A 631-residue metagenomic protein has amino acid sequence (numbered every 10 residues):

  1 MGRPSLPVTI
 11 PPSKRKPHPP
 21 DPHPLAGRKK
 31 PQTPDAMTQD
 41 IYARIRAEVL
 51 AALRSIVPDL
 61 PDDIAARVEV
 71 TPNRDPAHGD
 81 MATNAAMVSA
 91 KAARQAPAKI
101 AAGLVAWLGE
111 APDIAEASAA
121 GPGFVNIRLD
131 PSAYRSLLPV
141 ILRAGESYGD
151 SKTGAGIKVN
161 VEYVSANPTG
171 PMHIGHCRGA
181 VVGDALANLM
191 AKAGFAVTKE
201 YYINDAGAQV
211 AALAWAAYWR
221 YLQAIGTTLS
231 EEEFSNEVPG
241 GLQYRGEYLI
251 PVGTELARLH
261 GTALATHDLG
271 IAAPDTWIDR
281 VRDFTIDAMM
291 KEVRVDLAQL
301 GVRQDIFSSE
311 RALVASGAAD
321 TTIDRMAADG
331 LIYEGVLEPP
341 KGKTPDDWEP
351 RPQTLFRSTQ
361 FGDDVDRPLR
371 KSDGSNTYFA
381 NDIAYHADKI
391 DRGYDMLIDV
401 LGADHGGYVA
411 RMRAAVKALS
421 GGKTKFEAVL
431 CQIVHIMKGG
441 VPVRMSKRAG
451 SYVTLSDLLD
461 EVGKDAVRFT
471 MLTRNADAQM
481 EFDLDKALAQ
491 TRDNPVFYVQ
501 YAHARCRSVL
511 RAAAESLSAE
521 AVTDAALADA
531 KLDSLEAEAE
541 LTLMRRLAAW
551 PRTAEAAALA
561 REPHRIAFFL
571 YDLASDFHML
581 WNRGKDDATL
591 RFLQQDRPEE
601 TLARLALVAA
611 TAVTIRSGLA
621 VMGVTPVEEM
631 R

Functional and structural regions predicted by a protein language model:
M1, V8-I10, M37: Short hydrophobic transmembrane-like helices used for membrane targeting/insertion
P11, R15-P17, K30-P31: N-terminal cationic leader/targeting segments used for protein routing and processing
P11-P12, P24, D35: Serine/threonine-rich, low-complexity intrinsically disordered segments
H18-H23: Intrinsic-disorder-associated, low-complexity terminal segments enriched in Asp/Asn/His/Tyr and depleted of Lys/Arg
K29-R135, L142-E146, D150-R631: Non-catalytic interaction-recognition regions
